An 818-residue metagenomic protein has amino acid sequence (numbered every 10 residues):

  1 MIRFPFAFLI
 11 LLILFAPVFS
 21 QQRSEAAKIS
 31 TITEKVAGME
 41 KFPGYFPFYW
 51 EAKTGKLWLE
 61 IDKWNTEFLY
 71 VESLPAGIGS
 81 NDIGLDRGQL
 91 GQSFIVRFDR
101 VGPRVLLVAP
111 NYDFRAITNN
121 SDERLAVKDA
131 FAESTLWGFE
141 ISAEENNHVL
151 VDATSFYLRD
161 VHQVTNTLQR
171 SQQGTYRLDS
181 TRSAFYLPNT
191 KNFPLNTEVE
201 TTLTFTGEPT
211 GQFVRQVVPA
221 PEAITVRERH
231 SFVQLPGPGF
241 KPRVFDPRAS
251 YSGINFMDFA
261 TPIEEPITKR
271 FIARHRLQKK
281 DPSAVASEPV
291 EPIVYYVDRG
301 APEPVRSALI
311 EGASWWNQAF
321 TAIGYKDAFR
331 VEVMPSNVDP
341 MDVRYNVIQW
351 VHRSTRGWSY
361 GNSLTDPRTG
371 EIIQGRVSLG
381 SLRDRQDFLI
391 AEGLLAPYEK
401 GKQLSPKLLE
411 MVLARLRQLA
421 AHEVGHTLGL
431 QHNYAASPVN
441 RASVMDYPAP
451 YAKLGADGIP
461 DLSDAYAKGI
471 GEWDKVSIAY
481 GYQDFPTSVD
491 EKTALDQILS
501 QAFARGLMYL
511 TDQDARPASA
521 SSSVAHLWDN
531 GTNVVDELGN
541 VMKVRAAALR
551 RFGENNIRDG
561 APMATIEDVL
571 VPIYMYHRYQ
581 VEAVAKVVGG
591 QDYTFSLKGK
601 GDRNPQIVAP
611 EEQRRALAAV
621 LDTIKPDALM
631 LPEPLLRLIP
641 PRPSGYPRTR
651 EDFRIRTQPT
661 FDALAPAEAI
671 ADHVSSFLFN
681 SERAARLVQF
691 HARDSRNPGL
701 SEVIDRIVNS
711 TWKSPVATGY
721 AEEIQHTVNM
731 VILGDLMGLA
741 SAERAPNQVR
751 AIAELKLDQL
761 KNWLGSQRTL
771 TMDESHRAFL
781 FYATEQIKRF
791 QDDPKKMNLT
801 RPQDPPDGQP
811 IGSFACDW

Functional and structural regions predicted by a protein language model:
P5-A16: Bacterial N-terminal signal peptides
Q22-A301, A319, A328, V333-Q386 (+6 more regions): Auxiliary tRNA-acceptor-end handling modules of aminoacyl-tRNA synthetases
K28, V333-V351, A414-I470: The catalytic-center signature of Zn2+-dependent metalloproteases
Q89, P266, R299, E303-E311 (+5 more regions): Soluble non-cytosolic domains of exported or imported proteins
S314-Y325, R353, G425-H426, P450 (+2 more regions): Sec-exported extracytoplasmic/periplasmic mature domains
F320-F329, H426-Y434, V587-Q591: Surface-exposed helix-capping loop/turn segments at secondary-structure junctions
E371-L379, A420, V424-L428, V476-T487: Extended catalytic-interface subdomain
V439-W818: Conserved catalytic/binding loops enriched for acidic/polar residues
